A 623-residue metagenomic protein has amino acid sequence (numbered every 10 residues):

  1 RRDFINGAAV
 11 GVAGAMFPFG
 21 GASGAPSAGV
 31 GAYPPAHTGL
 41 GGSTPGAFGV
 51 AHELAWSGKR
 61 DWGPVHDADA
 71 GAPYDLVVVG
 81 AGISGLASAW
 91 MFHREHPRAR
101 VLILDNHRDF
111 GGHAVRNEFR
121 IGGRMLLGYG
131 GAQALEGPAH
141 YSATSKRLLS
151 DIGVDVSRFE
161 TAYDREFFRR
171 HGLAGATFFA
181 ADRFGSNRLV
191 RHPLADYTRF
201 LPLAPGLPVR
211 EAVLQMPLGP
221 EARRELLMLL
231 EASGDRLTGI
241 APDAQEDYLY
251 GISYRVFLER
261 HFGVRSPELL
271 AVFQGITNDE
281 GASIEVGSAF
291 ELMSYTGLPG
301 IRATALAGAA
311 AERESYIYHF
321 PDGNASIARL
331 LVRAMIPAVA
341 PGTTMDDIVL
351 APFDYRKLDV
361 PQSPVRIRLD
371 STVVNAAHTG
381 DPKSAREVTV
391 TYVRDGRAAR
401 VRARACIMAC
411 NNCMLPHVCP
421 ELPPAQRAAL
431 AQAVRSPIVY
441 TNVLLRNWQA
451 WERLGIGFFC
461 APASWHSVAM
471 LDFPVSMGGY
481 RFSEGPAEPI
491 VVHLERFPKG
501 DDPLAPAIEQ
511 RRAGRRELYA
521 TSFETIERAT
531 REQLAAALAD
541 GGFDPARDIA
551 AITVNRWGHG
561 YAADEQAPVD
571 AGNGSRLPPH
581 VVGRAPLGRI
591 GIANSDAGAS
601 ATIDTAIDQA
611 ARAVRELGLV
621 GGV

Functional and structural regions predicted by a protein language model:
R1-V12: N-terminal secretory signal peptides and thylakoid transit peptides that target proteins across membranes
G29-V65, E118, A181-R183, N187-R188 (+2 more regions): Conserved flavin/dinucleotide-binding core of flavoenzymes
Y33-A36, G112-A143, F290-A310: Glycine-rich active-site loop/strand segments that organize a redox cofactor
D75-L102: N-terminal Rossmann-like FAD-binding beta1-loop-alpha1 element of flavoenzymes
H93-E118: Glycine-rich FAD pyrophosphate-binding loop
G122-L218: Dinucleotide-binding Rossmann-like beta1-alpha1 core, especially the glycine-rich loop that anchors the ADP
P220-S371, P382-A385: Active-site/ligand-binding neighborhood in enzyme catalytic cores
P361, V365, L369-P503: Mid-domain catalytic core of redox enzymes that form a hydrophobic substrate pocket/lid adjacent to a catalytic redox
